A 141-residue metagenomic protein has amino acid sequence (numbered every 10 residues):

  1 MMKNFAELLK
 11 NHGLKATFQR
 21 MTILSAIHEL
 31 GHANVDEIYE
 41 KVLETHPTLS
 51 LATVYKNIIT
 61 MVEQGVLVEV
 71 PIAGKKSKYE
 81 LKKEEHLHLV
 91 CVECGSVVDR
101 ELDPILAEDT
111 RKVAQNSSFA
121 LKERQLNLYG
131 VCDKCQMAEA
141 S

Functional and structural regions predicted by a protein language model:
M1-G13: Short, Lys/Arg-enriched N-terminal segment that forms or immediately precedes the first helix of a structured domain
G13-L14, I27-L30, E44-T45: Short helix-capping/hinge SLiMs at alpha-helix to coil transitions
A16-F18, E29-E37: Short capping segments at the starts of secondary-structure elements
M21-A26: Pre-recognition alpha-helix immediately N-terminal to the DNA-recognition helix within helix-turn-helix or winged-helix
E37-L43, V54: A short acidic, leucine-rich amphipathic alpha-helix
V54-Q64: Basic amphipathic alpha-helical segments that dock to polyanions
Q64-S141: Non-DNA-binding regulatory cores of transcription-related proteins, predominantly C-terminal effector-binding
